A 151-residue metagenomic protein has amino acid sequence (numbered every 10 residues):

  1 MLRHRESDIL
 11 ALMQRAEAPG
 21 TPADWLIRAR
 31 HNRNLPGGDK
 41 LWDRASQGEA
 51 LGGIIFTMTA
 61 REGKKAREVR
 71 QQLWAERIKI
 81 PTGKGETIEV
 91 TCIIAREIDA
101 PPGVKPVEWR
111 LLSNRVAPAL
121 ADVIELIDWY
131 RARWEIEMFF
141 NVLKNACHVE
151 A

Functional and structural regions predicted by a protein language model:
M1-A151: Single, function-defining residue in the core of a domain
